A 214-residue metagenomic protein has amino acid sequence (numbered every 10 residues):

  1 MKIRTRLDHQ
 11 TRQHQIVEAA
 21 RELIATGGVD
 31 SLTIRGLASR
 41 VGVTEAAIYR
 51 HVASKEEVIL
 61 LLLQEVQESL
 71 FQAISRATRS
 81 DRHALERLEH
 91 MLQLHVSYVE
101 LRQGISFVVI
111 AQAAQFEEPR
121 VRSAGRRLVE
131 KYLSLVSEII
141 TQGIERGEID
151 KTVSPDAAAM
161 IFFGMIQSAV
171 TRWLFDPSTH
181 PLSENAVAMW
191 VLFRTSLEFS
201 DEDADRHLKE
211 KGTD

Functional and structural regions predicted by a protein language model:
M1-G27, S31-R40, E57-L60: Basic, helix-initiating cap at the start of DNA-binding domains
M1-T11, T33, S75, T152 (+2 more regions): N-terminal intrinsically disordered/low-complexity leader segments
R12, K55, L62, V66 (+9 more regions): Hydrophobic/aromatic residues within well-ordered alpha-helical segments
V41-V52: Short hydrophobic/aromatic patch on the recognition helix
L61, S75-I105, P155, A159-F162 (+2 more regions): Hydrophobic alpha-helical connector segments
E68-F71, P119-R146, D156-M160, E184-V187: Amphipathic alpha-helical packing segments from all-alpha helical-bundle domains
A77, Q93-E100, V109-Q115, L192-L197: Helix-loop "lid/cap" segments that line or gate small-molecule binding pockets
S97-L101, E138, Q142, F162-H180 (+1 more regions): Amphipathic C-terminal alpha-helical segment
